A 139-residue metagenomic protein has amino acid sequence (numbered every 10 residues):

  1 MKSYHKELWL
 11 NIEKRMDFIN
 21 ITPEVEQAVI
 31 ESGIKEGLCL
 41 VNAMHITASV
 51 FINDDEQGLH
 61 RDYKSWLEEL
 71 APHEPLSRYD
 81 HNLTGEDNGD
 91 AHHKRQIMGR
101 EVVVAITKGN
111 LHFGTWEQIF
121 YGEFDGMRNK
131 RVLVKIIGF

Functional and structural regions predicted by a protein language model:
M1-F139: Active-site histidine-anchored catalytic micro-motif
